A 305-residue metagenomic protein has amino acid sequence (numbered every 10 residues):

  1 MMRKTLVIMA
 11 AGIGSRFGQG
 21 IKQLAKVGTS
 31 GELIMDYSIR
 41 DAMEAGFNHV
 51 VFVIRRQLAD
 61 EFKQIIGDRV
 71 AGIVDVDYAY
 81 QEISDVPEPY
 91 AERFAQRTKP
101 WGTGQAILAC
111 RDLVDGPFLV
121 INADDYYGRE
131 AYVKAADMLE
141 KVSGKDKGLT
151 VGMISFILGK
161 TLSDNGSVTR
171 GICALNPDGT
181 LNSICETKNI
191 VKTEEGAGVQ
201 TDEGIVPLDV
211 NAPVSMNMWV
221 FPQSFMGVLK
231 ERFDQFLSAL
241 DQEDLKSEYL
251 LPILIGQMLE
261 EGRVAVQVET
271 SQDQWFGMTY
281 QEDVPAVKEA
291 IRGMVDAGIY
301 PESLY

Functional and structural regions predicted by a protein language model:
M2-G67, V74-V76, Q81, G116: N-terminal glycine-rich phosphate-binding loop and ensuing alpha1 helix
G14, Y126-G128: A short, conserved beta-strand element in the Rossmann-like catalytic core that flanks the donor/metal-binding loop
V70-P117: Short phosphate-binding loop-to-helix
P87-T98, G166-G171, E282-A286: Short, surface-exposed amphipathic charged segments that create phosphate/polyanion-binding patches used for binding
G116-Y126: Short beta-strand-to-loop acidic/aromatic patch adjacent to the donor-nucleotide binding site
R129-W219, Q223: Conserved core of the sugar-phosphate nucleotidyltransferase
K230-V264: A C-terminal functional module that forms or caps the active site or interfaces directly with catalytic machinery
A265, W275-Y305: Hydrophobic helical membrane-anchoring modules
